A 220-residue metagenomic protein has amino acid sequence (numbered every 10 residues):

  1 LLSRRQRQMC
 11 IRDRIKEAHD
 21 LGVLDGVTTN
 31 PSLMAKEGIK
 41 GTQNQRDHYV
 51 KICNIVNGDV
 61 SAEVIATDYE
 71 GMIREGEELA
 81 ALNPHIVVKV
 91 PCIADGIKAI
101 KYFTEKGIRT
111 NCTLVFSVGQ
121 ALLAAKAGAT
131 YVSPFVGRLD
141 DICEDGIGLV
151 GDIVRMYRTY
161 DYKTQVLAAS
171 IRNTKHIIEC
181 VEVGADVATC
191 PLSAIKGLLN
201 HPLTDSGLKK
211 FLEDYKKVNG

Functional and structural regions predicted by a protein language model:
L1-I11: Single conserved hydrophobic/aromatic residue that forms the stacking wall/gate of nucleotide- or nucleobase-binding
R12-I15, L21-V23, T29-Y102, V136: Active-site beta->alpha loop and helix N-cap motifs at the rims of alpha/beta catalytic domains
R14-L21, G71-E75, A99, S117-A127 (+1 more regions): Catalytic cores of alpha/beta
N30, V88, A124, C180 (+1 more regions): Conserved, mostly hydrophobic/aromatic
P31-M34, L114, T130-I142, A185-T204: Glycine-rich phosphate-binding active-site loops on the catalytic face of alpha/beta enzymes
R46-V60, I97-G107, I147-V166, K210-K216: Alpha-helix-loop-beta-strand connector modules within alpha/beta enzyme cores
S61-D68, H85-A94, R109-L122, S133-C143 (+1 more regions): Catalytic beta/alpha-barrel core
Y157-G220: C-terminal alpha-helical cap/extension of soluble enzyme domains
